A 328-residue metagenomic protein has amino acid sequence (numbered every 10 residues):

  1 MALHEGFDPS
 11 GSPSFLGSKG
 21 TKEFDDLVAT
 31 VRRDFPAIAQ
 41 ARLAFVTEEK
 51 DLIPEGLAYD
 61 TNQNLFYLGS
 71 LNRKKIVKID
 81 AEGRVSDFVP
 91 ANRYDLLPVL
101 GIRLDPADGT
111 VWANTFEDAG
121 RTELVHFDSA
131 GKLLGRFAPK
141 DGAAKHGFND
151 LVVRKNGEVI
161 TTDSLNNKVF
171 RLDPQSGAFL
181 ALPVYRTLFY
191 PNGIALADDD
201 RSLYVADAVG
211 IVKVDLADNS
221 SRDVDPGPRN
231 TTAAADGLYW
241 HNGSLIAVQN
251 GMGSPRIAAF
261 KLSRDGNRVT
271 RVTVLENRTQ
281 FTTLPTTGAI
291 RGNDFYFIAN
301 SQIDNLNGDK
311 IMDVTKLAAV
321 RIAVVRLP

Functional and structural regions predicted by a protein language model:
L3-R32: TPR/TPR-like alpha-solenoid helical repeat scaffolds
R33, A37-L43, G120-E158, T162 (+1 more regions): Asp-box/WD-like beta-propeller blade repeats and closely related beta-sheet repeat scaffolds
F35-V77, L317-R321: Beta-strand-rich domains and repeat architectures in extracellular enzymes and scaffolds, especially beta-propellers
Q40-E48, R84-Y94, K132-D141, A178-Y185 (+2 more regions): A short beta-strand motif characteristic of beta-propeller blades
E48-Q63, L71, R93-E117, K140-V159 (+4 more regions): Beta-rich, blade/repeat-based domains predominating in secreted/periplasmic proteins but also intracellular
L71, F116-D118, S164-N166, P174 (+4 more regions): Short loop/turn segments immediately following the C-termini of beta-strands
I79-R84, D128-K132, D173-G177, D215-S220 (+2 more regions): Short loop/turn segments that connect beta-strands within beta-propeller blades
N114-R121, N300-A319: Short, conserved, GDST-rich strand-edge loop motifs in beta-rich repeat architectures
